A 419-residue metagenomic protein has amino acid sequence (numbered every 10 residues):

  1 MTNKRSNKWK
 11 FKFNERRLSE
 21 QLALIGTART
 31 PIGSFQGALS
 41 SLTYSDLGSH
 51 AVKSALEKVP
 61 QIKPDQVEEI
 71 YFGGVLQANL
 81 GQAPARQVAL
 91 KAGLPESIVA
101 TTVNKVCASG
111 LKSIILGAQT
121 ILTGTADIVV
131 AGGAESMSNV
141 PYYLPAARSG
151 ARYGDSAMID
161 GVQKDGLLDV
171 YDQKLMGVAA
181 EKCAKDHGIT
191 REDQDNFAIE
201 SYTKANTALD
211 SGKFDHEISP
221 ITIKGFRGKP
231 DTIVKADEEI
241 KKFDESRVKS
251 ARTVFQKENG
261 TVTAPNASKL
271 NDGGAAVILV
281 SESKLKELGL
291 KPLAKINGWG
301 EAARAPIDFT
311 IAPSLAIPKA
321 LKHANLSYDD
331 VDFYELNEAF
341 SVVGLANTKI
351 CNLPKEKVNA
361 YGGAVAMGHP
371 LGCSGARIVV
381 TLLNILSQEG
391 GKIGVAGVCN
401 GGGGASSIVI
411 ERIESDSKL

Functional and structural regions predicted by a protein language model:
W9-L42, M158, F243-I311, L315 (+6 more regions): Condensing-enzyme catalytic core mediating Claisen C-C bond formation in acyl metabolism
W9-L80, P84-A92, V99, A179-R191 (+5 more regions): Conserved active-site "lid/cap" helical segment
A28-T30, S41, S45-H50, Q61 (+3 more regions): N-terminal extracellular/periplasmic Venus flytrap/periplasmic-binding protein-like
L42, G74-I128, V170-L175, K242-K269 (+3 more regions): Conserved catalytic cysteine-centered active-site region of acyl-thioester-dependent Claisen-condensing enzymes
V103-E135, A184-K213, A276-S283, K349 (+2 more regions): Active-site-proximal alpha-helical scaffold in enzymes
I128-K182: Flexible glycine-/small-residue-enriched beta->alpha junction loops that bind anionic phosphate/pyrophosphate groups
A179-E181, G225-F226, N297-A366: Active-site pocket-lining segment
